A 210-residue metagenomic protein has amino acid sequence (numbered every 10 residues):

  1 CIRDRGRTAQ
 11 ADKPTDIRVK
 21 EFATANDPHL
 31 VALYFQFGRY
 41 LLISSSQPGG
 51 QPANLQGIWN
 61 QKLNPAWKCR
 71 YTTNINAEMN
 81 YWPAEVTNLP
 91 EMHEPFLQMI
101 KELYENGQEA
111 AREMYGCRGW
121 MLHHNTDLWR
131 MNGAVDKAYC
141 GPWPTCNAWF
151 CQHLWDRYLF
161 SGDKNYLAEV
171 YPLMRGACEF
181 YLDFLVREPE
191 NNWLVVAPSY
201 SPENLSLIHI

Functional and structural regions predicted by a protein language model:
C1-D4, I208-I210: Conserved small/polar residues in nucleotide/adenosyl-binding loops
R3-R5, T15-R18, D163-Y166, P172 (+1 more regions): Substrate-binding groove of N-acetylhexosamine-processing glycoside hydrolases
R3-Y71, L89-A110: Acidic/polar, glycine-enriched structural segments that form the non-catalytic walls/loops of the carbohydrate-binding
R18-A25, W82, N88-T145, W149-C151 (+1 more regions): Active-site lining segments of carbohydrate-active enzymes
V31-S45, N147-W155, P172, G176-Y181: Extended, hydrophobic/aromatic-rich amphipathic alpha-helical segments that build helical scaffolds
A32-L33, Y71-N76, N88, G141-W149 (+1 more regions): Aromatic- and histidine-enriched alpha-helix N-cap/loop-to-helix transition segments that scaffold the rims
N54-R70, R118-L167, L182-I208: The feature captures the catalytic groove of carbohydrate-active enzymes
P95-Q98, E113-M114, Y166-G176, W193-S199: Beta-strand segments within the central parallel beta-sheet cores of soluble alpha/beta enzyme folds
